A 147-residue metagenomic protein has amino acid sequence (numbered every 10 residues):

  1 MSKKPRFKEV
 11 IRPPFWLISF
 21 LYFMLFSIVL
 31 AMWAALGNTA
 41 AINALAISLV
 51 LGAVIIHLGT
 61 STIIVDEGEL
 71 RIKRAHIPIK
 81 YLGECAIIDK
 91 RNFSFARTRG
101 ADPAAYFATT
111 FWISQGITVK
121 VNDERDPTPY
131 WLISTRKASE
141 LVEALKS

Functional and structural regions predicted by a protein language model:
M1-A34: N-terminal membrane-targeting/pre-transmembrane regions
E9-I11, V121, T135: Pocket-edge structural micro-motifs
Y22, F26, N92-G100, S147: Short, surface-exposed secondary-structure junctions/capping segments
G37-L45: Short, aromatic-rich membrane-interface segments at the entry and exit of alpha-helical transmembrane domains
L45, L51-V54, T98-G100, T109: Short, solvent-exposed secondary-structure boundary motifs
I47-A86: Conserved beta-hairpin
K73-L132: Non-transmembrane, membrane-adjacent beta-strand/coil modules in membrane-associated proteins and peripheral
D126-S147: C-terminal/domain-terminus segments
